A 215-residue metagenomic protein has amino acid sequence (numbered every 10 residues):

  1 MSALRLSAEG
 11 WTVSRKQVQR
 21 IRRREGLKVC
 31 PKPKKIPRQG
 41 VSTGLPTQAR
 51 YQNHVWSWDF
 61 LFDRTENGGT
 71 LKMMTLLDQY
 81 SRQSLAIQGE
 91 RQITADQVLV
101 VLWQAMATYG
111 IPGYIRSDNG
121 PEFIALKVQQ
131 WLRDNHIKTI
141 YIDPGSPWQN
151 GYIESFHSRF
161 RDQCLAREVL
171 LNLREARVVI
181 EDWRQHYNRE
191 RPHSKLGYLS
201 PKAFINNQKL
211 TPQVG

Functional and structural regions predicted by a protein language model:
M1-V55, S146, S200-K209: Basic, flexible linker segments flanking DNA-binding modules in nucleic acid-interacting mobile-element proteins
V55-L85, R91-I93: An active-site-proximal beta-strand-loop segment
T65, G69, I87-Y109, P121: Active-site beta-loop-alpha junctions of metal-dependent nucleic acid enzymes, especially the RNase H-like/DDE
Q83-I87, T139-I142, A166: Short small-residue beta-strand/loop micro-motif enriched in glycine and branched aliphatics
L102, Y109-A125, L199-K202: Acidic/histidine-rich, metal-coordinating catalytic segments
S117-N119, A125-Q130, T139-D162, N172-E181 (+1 more regions): RNase H-like two-metal-ion nuclease catalytic core shared by retroviral integrases and related mobile-element nucleases
N135-I137, S158-G215: C-terminal domain-tail junction helix/linker
